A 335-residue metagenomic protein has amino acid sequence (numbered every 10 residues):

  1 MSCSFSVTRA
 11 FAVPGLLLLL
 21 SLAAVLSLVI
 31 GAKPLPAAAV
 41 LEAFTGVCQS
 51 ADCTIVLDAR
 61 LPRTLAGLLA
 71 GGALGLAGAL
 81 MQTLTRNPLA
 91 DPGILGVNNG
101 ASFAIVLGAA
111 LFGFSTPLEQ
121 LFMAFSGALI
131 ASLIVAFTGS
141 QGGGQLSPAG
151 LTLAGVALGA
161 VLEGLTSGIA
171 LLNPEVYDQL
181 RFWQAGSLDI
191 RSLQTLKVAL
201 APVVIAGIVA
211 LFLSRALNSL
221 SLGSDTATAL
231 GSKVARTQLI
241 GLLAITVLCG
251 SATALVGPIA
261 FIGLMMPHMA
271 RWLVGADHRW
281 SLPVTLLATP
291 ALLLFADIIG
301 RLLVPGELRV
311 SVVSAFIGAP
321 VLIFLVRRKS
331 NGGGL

Functional and structural regions predicted by a protein language model:
M1-L335: Alpha-helical transmembrane segments in inner-membrane proteins
